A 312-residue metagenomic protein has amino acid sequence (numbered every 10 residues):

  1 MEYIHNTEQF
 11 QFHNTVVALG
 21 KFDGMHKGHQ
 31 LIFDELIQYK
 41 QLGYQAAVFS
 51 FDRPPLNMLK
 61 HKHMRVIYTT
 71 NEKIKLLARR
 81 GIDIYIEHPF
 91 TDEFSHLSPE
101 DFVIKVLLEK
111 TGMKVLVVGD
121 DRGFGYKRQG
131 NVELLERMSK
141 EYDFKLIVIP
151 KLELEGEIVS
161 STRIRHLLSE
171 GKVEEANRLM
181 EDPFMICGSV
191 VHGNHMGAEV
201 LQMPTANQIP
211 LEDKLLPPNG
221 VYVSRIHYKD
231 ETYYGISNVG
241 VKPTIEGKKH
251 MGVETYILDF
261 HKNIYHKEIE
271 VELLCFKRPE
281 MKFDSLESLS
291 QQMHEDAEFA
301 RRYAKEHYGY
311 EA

Functional and structural regions predicted by a protein language model:
M1-E8, I86: Short acidic-hydrophobic, aromatic-tinged amphipathic segments that line or gate anion-handling sites
N6-T70, K75: N-terminal catalytic cores of NTP/NDP-binding nucleotidyl/phosphoryl-transfer enzymes
Q9-H13, D92-S95, E153-E157: A short acidic, often aromatic-flanked loop/helix-cap motif at beta-alpha or helix-coil junctions that lines enzyme
H26, L77, L116, A176 (+2 more regions): Residue-level signal for inorganic ion chemistry
N57-Y142: N-terminal Rossmann-like or analogous alpha/beta NTP/dinucleotide-binding catalytic cores that position adenine
S139-N238: Glycine-rich, Lys/Arg-enriched anion-binding loops that position phosphate/diphosphate groups for phosphoryl
G193-A312: Phosphate/ribose-recognition catalytic cores of enzymes acting on nucleotide-derived substrates
